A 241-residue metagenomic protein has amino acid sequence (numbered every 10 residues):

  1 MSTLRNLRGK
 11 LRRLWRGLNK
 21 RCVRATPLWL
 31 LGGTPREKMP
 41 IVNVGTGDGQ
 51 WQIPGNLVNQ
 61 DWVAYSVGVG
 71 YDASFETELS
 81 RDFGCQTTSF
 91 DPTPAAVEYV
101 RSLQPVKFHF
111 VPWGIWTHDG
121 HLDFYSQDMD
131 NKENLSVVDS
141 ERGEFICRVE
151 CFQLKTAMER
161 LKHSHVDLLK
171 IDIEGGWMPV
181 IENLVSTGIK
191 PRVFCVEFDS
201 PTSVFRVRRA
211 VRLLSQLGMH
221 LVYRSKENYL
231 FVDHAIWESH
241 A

Functional and structural regions predicted by a protein language model:
M1-A241: Phosphate/nucleotide-binding beta-alpha loop and adjacent structural elements of enzyme active sites
